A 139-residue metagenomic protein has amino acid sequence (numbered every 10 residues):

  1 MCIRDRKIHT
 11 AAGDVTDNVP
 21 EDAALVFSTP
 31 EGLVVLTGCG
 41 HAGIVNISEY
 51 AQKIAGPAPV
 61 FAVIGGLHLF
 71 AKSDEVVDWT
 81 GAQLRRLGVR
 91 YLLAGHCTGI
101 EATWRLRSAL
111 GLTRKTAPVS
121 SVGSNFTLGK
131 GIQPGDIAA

Functional and structural regions predicted by a protein language model:
M1-D5: Conserved small/polar residues in nucleotide/adenosyl-binding loops
K7-A11: Active-site-proximal, Lys/Arg-enriched surface segment that forms a nucleic-acid-binding/basic interface patch
G13, N18-A24, S28-V35, G40-G123: Cap/insert and terminal regions of metallo-dependent hydrolase folds
K115-A139: Binuclear metal-dependent phosphoesterase catalytic core
